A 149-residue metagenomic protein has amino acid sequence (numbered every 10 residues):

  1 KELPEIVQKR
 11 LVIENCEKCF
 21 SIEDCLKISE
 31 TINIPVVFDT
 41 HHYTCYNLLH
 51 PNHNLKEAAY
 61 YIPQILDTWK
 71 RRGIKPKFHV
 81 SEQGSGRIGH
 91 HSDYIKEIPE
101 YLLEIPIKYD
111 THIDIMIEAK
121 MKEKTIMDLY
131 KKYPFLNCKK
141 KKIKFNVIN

Functional and structural regions predicted by a protein language model:
K1-K75: Acidic/histidine-rich catalytic cores of soluble enzymes
V12-E14, F78-V80, M116: Extended hydrophobic secondary-structure segments that form protein cores and membrane-embedded regions
A58-I98: A conserved mid-domain beta-alpha-beta active-site/ligand-binding segment of alpha/beta enzyme cores
S81-N149: C-terminal accessory extensions appended to soluble enzyme cores
